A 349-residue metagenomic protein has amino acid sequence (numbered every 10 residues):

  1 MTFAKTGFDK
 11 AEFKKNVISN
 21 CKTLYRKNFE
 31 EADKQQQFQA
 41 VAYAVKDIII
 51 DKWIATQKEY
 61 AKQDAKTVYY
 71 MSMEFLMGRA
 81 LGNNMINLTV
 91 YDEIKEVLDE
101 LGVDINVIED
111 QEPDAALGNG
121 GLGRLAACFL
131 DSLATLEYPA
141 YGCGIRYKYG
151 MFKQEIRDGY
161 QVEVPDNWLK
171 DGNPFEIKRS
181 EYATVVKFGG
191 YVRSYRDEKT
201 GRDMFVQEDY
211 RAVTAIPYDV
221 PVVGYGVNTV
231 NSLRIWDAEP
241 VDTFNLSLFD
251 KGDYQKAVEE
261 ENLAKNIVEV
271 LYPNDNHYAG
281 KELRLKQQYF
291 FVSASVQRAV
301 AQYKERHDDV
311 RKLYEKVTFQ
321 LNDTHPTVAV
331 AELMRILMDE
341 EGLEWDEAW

Functional and structural regions predicted by a protein language model:
M1-W349: A conserved ligand/cofactor-binding region detector
